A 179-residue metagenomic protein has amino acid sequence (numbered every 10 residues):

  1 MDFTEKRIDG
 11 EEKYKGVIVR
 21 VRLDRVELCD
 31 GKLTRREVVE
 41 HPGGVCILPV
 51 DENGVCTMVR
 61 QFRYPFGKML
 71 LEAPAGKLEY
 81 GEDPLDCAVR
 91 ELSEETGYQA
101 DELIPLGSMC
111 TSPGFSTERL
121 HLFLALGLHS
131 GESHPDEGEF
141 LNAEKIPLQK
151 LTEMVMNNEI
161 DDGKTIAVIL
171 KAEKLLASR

Functional and structural regions predicted by a protein language model:
R7-I8, P105: Residue-level detector of beta-propeller blades
D9-C46, E52: Acidic, metal-coordinating catalytic segment for phosphate/diphosphate chemistry, firing primarily on the Nudix
V21-L23, R35, V59, A73 (+2 more regions): Hydrophobic residues on conserved beta-strands that form the core of alpha/beta folds
T34, G43-C46, D51, K77-G163: Unchanged
G44-K68, E72: A glycine-rich, hydrophobic loop/mini-helix early in the fold
K174-R179: Generic C-terminal helix-cap and adjacent flexible tail
